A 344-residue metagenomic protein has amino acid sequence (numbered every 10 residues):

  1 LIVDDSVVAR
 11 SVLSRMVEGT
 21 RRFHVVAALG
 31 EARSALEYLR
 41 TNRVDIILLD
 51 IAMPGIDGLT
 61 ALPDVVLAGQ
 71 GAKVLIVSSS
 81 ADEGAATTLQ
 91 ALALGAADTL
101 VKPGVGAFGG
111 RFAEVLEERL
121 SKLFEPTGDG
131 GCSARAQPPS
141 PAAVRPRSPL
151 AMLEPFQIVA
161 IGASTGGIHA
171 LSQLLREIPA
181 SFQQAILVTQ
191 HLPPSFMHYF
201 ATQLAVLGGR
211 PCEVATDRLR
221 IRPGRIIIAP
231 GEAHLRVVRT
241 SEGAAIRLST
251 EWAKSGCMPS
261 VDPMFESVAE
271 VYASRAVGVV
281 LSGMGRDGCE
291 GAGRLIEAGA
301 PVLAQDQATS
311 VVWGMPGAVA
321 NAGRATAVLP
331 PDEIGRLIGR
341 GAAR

Functional and structural regions predicted by a protein language model:
L1-I2, S6-R22, A28, R33-L36 (+2 more regions): Conserved acid/base catalytic micro-environments in cytosolic active-site loops
